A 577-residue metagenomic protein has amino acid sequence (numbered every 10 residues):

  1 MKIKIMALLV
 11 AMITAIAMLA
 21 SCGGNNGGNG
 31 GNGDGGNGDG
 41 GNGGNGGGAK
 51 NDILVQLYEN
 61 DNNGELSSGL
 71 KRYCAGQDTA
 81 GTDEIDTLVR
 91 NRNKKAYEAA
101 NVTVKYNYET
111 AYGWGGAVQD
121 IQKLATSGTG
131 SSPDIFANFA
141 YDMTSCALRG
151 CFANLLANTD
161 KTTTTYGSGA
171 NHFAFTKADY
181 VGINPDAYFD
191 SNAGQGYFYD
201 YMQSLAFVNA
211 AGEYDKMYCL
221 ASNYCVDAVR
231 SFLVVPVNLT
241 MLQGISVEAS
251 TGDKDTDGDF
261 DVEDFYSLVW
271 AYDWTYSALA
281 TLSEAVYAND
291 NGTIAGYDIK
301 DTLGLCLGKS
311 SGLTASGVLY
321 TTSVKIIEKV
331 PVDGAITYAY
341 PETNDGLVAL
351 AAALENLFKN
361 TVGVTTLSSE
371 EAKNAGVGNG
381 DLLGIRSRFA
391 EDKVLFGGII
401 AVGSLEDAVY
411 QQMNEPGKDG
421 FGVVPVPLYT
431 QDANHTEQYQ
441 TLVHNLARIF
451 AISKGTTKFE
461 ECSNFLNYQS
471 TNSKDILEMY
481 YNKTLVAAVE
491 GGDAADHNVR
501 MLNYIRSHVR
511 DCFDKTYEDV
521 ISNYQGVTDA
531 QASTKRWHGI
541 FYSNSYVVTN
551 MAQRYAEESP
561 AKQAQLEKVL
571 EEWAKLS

Functional and structural regions predicted by a protein language model:
A17-S21: C-terminal motif of bacterial Sec signal peptides marking the signal peptidase cleavage site
A49-D83, V102-N107, D134-I135: Short, well-ordered beta-strand elements
T110-G115, Y141-L233, V424: Hinge/lid segment of periplasmic solute-binding proteins
G130-F136, A140, G196-V235, Q243 (+3 more regions): Extracytoplasmic/periplasmic solute-binding protein
K161-D179, I183, Y188, V324-A349 (+1 more regions): Short, solvent-exposed loop/beta-turn-alpha elements that line the ligand-binding surface or hinge of extracytoplasmic
A280-S283, G317-G380: Glycine-centered hinge/linker elements that transmit conformational signals in sensory and ligand-binding systems
Q412-A487: Extracytoplasmic/periplasmic substrate-recognition and gating elements
T456-S463, T471-S577: Conserved C-terminal helix/tail region of periplasmic/extracytoplasmic solute-binding proteins
